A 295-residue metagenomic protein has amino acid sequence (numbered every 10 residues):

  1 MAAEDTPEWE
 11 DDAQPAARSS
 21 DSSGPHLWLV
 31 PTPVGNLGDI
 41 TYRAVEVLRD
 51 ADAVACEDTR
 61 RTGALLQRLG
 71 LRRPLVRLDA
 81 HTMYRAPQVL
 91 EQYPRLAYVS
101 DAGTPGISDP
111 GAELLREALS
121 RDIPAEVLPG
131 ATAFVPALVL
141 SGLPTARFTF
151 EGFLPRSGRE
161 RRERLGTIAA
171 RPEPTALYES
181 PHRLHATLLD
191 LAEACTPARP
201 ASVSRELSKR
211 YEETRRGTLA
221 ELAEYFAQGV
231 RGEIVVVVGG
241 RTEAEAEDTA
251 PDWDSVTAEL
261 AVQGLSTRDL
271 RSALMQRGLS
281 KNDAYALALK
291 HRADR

Functional and structural regions predicted by a protein language model:
A2-A17, G24, R95, P174 (+1 more regions): A contiguous loop/helix-start segment that scaffolds small-molecule binding in enzyme catalytic cores
A2-H81: Glycine-rich, flexible N-terminal cofactor/catalytic loop recognition
A16, R85-Q92, T167, F226-A227: Short amphipathic alpha-helix with an adjacent loop that forms part of the alpha/beta core around
H26-V30, Q92-S100, F148, E173-L177 (+1 more regions): Generic beta-sheet signal
L48-V54, D122-E126, P174-T175: Short active-site oxyanion
C56, V127-G130, L177, V203: General beta-strand structural signal in soluble alpha/beta enzymes
V76-Y84, L154-G158: Conserved helicase motor
E113-R171: Class I SAM-dependent methyltransferase SAM-binding "motif I" and its flanking Rossmann-like core
